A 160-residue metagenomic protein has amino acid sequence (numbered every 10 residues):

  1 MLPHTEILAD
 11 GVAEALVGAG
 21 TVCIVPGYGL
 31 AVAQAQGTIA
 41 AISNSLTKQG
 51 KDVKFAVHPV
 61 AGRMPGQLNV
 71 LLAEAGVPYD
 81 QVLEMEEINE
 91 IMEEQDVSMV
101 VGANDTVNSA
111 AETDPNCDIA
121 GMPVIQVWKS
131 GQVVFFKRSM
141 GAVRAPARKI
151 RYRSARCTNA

Functional and structural regions predicted by a protein language model:
M1-N159: Structured cytosolic domains appended to multi-pass membrane proteins
